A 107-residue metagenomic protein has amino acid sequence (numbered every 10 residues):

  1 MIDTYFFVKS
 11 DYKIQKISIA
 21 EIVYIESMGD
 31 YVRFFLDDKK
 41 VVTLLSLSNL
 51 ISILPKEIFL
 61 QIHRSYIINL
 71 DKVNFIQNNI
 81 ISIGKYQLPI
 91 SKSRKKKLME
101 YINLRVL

Functional and structural regions predicted by a protein language model:
M1-S82: Conserved binding/recognition cores within well-folded domains
M1-Y5, K97, Y101-L107: Inter-domain helical "communication" segments and dimerization helices that couple sensory or membrane-embedded modules
D38, K92-R94, V106: Non-catalytic surface loops within mature trypsin-like serine protease
Q77-E100: C-terminal structural segments of small proteins and small subunits
